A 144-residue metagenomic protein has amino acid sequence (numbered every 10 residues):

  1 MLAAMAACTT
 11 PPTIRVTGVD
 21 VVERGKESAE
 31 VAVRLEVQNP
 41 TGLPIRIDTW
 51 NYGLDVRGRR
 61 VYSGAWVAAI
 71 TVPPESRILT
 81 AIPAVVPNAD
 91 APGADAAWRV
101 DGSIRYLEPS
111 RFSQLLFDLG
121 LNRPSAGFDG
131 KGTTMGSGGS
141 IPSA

Functional and structural regions predicted by a protein language model:
M5-R24: Bacterial Sec signal peptide processing site at the extreme N-terminus
E23, V37-T41: Asparagine-centered strand-capping/turn motif at beta-strand->loop junctions
E27-R34, A81, A97-R99: Short, solvent-exposed loop/turn segments enriched in Ser/Thr/Gly
G42-V61: Short acidic, flexible loop segments centered on an aromatic residue
D55-D90: Intrinsically disordered, low-complexity Pro/Gly/Ser/Thr-rich segments with frequent PxxP/GP/PP motifs and embedded
P87-A144: Terminal connector regions
